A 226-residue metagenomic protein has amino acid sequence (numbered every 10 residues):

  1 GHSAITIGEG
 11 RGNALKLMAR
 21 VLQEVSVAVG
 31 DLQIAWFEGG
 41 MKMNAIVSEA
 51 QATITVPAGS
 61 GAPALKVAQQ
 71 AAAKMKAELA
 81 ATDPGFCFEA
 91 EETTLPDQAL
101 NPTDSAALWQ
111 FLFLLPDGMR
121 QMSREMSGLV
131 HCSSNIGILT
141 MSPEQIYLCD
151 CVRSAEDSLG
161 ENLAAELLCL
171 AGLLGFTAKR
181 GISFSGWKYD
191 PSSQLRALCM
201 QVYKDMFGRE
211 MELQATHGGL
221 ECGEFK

Functional and structural regions predicted by a protein language model:
G1-R153: Midchain, well-structured core segments that form catalytic/ion-binding scaffolds
A68, L167, C199: Aromatic/hydrophobic pocket-lining residues that form π-stacking "cages" and hydrophobic walls in ligand
A72, K76, A171, Y203: Conserved hydrophobic residues forming the short capping helix/wall of the S-adenosyl-L-methionine
E89-N135, T140-P143, D157-N162, T177-K226: An extended, acidic, His-containing surface patch that forms the Zn2+-binding/catalytic region of metallohydrolases
C149-G175: C-terminal, non-catalytic macromolecule-binding modules
